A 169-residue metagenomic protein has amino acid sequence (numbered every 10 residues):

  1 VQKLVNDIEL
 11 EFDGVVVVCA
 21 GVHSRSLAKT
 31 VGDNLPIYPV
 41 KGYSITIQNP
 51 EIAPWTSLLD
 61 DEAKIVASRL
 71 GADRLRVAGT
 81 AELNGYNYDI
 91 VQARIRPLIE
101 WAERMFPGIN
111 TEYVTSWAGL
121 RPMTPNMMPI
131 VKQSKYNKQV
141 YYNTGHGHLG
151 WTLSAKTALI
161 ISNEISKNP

Functional and structural regions predicted by a protein language model:
V1, R74-L75, V140-Y141: Hydrophobic residues embedded in beta-strands of well-ordered beta-sheets
V1-Q2, T30, P169: Accessible peptide chain termini
V1-V16: Conserved beta-strand-loop-beta-strand element in the redox core of flavoprotein oxidoreductases
E9-L10, N84-N87, G150-W151: A short local loop/turn or secondary-structure capping micro-motif enriched for an aromatic residue
G14-Y136: Active-site substrate-recognition segment that forms the wall of the catalytic cavity or substrate channel
N49, I130-P169: C-terminal lid/capping helical subdomain adjacent to the catalytic/cofactor pocket in oxidative enzymes
